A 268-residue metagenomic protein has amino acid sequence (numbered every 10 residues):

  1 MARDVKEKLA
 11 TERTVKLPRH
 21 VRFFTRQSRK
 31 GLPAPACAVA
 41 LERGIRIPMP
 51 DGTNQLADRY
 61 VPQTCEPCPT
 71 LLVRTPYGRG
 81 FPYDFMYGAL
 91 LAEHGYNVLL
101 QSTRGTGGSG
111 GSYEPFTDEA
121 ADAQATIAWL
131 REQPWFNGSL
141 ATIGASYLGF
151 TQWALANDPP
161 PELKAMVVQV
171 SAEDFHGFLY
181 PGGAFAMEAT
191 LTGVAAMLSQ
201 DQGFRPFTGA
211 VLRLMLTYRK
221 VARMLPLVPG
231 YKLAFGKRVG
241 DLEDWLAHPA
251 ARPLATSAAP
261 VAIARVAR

Functional and structural regions predicted by a protein language model:
M1-A40: N-terminal targeting or regulatory segments adjacent to alpha/beta-hydrolase or S9 domains
A2-K16, N157-P159, A165-V266: Accessory cap/linker subdomain of secreted extracellular hydrolases
T25-E66: N-terminal cap/lid segment of alpha/beta-hydrolase-fold proteins
T64-C68, L72-G110: Short substrate-entry loop that stabilizes the transition state in hydrolases
E114-P134: Alpha/beta-hydrolase active-site loop
P134-Y147: Alpha/beta-hydrolase fold nucleophile elbow
S146-G149, V170: Catalytic nucleophile serine of serine hydrolases, specifically the conserved "nucleophile elbow" pentapeptide
L148-P160: Short glycine-enriched nucleophile-adjacent loop and the immediately C-terminal alpha-helix near the catalytic center
